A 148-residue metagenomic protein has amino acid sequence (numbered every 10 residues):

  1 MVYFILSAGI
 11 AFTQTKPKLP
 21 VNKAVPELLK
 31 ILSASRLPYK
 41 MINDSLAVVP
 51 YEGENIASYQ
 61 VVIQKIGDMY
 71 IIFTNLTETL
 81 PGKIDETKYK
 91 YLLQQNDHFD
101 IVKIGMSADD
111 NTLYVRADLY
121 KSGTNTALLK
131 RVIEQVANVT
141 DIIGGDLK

Functional and structural regions predicted by a protein language model:
M1-A8: Bacterial N-terminal signal peptides
I10-I56: Charge-rich, low-complexity N-terminal segments
T15-L19, L76-T79, D118-L129: Second-shell loop/turn segments in exported
S33-L37, D141-K148: Sec-exported extracytoplasmic/periplasmic mature domains
L37-K40, V62-Q64, I104-M106: Short, exposed beta-strand/loop patches in secreted or surface proteins that constitute
N55-T79: A short acidic-to-branched-hydrophobic micro-motif
I71-T112: Short, internal acidic amphipathic alpha-helical interface segments that mediate docking to partner proteins
D97, I101-G144: A short, solvent-exposed beta-edge/loop patch
